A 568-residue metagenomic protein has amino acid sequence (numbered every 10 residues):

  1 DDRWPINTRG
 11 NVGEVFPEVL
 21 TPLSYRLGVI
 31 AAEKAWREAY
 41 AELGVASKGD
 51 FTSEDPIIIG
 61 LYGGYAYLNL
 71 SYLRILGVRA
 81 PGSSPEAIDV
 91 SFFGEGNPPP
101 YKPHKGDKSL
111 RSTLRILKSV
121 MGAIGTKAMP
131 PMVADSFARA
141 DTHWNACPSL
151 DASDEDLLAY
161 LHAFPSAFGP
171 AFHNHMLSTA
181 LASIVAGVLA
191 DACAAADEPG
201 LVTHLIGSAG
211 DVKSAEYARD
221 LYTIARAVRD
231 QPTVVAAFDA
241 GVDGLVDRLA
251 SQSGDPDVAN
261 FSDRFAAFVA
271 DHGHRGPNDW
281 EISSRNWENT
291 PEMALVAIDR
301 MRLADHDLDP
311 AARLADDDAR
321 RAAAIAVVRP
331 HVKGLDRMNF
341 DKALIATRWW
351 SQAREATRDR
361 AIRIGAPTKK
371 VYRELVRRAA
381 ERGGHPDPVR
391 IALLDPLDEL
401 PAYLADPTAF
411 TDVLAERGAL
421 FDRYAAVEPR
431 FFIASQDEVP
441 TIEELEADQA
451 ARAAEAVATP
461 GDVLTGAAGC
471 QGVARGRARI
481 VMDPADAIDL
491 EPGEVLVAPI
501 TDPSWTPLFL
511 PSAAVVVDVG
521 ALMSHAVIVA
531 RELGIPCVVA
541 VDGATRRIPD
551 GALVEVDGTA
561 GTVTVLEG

Functional and structural regions predicted by a protein language model:
D1-A315, D341, T408-V516, M523-E532 (+1 more regions): Conserved divalent-metal-coordinating catalytic cores that perform phosphate/pyrophosphate/nucleotidyl transfer
D220, I224, G244-L245, A323-V328 (+2 more regions): A general alpha-helix detector
H272, N278-H385: Structured, charged N-terminal subsegments at the starts of enzyme catalytic cores and at intra-chain domain/subunit
K342-E438: Extended, domain-scale alpha-helical bundle/helix-rich regions
I362, A366, G520-H525: Short, conserved micro-motifs enriched in small and acidic residues
